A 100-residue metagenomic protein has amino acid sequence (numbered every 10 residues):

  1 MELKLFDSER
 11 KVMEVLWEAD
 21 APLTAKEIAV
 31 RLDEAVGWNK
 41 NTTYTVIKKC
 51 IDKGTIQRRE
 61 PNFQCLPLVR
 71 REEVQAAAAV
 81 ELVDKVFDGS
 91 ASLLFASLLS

Functional and structural regions predicted by a protein language model:
L3-S8, P61-V80: Short, cationic-aromatic polyanion-contact patches
R10-V15, E27: Pre-recognition alpha-helix immediately N-terminal to the DNA-recognition helix within helix-turn-helix or winged-helix
V12, Y44-I51: Basic amphipathic alpha-helical segments that dock to polyanions
L16-D20: Short helix-to-turn junction characteristic of helix-turn-helix DNA-binding domains, especially the helix
P22-L32: Short acidic, hydrophobic short linear motifs in intrinsically disordered regions
G54: Glycine-centered, phosphate/nucleic-acid-interacting loop/turn motifs that mediate DNA/RNA or nucleotide
R58: Short beta-strand "wing" residues that participate in macromolecule-binding interfaces
A79-S100: Amphipathic alpha-helical dimerization/coiled-coil segments that flank or bridge DNA-binding/regulatory modules
